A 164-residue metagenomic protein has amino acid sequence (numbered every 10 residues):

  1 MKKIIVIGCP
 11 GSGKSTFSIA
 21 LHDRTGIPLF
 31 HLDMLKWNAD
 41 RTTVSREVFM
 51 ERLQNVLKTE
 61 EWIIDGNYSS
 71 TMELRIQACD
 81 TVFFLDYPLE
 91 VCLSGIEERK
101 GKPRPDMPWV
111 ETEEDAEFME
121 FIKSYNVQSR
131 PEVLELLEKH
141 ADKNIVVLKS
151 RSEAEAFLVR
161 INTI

Functional and structural regions predicted by a protein language model:
K3: Walker A (P-loop) ATP-phosphate-binding motif of ABC ATPase nucleotide-binding domains
V6: Hydrophobic anchor at the beta1->P-loop junction of P-loop NTPases
P10: The conserved Walker
K14: Conserved lysine of the Walker
F17: Hydrophobic positions on the alpha1 helix immediately C-terminal to the Walker A/P-loop
P28-V82, Y87: Conserved nucleotide-sensing/catalytic segment adjacent to the nucleotide-binding pocket in NTP-handling enzymes
Y87-S129: A glycine- and Lys/Arg-enriched "phosphate-lid" helix/loop adjacent to the NTP-binding pocket of small-molecule kinases
S124-I164: NTP-dependent small-molecule kinase module
